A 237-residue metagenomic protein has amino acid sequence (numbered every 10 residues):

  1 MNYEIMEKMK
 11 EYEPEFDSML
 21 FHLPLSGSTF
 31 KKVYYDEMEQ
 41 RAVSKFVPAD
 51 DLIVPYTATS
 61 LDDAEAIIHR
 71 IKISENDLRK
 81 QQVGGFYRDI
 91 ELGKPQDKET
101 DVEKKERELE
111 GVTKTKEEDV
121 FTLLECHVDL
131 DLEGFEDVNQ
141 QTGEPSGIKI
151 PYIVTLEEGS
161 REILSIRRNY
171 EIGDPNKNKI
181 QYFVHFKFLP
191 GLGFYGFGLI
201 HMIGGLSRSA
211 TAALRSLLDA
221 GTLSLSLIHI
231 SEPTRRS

Functional and structural regions predicted by a protein language model:
M1-S231, R235-S237: Extended alpha-helical, oligomerization-prone segments that build pores/tubes and scaffolds
